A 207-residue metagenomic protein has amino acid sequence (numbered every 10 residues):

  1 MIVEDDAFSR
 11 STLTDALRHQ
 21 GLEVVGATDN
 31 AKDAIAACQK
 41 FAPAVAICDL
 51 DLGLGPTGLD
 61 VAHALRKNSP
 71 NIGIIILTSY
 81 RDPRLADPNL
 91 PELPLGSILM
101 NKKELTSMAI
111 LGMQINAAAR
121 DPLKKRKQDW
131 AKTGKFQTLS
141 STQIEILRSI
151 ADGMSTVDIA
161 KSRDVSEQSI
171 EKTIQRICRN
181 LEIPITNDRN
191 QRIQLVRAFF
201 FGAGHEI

Functional and structural regions predicted by a protein language model:
D6-G26: Two-component/phosphorelay signaling modules centered on CheY-like receiver
T14, A27-V45: Acidic, metal-coordinating helix/loop segments flanking the phosphotransfer/catalytic sites of two-component signaling
I47-H63, R81: Conserved phosphotransfer microenvironments
P56-N71, D87-P91: Short amphipathic alpha-helix used as the core "switch/output" element in two-component signaling
L77-T78, K102: Hydrophobic/aromatic residues positioned on beta-strands within the core alpha/beta folds
P94-S97, N101-P122: Receiver (REC) domain switch/output surface
K127-Q175: Helix-turn-helix DNA-binding segment
C178-I207: Basic, Lys/Arg-enriched C-terminal extension of HTH/homeodomain DNA-binding domains
